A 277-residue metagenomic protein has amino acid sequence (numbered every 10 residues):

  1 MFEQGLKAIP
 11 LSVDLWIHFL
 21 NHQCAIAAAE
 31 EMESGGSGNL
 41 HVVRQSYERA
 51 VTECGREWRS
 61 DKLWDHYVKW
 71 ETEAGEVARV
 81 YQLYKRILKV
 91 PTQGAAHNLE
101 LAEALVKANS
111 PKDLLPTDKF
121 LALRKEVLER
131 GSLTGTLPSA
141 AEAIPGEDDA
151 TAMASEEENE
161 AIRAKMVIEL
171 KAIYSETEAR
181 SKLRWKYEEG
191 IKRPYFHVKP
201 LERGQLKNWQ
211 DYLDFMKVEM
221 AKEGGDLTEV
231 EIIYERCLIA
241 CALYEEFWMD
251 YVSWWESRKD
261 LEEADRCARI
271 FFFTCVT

Functional and structural regions predicted by a protein language model:
M1-T277: Polyampholytic low-complexity alpha-helical segments
